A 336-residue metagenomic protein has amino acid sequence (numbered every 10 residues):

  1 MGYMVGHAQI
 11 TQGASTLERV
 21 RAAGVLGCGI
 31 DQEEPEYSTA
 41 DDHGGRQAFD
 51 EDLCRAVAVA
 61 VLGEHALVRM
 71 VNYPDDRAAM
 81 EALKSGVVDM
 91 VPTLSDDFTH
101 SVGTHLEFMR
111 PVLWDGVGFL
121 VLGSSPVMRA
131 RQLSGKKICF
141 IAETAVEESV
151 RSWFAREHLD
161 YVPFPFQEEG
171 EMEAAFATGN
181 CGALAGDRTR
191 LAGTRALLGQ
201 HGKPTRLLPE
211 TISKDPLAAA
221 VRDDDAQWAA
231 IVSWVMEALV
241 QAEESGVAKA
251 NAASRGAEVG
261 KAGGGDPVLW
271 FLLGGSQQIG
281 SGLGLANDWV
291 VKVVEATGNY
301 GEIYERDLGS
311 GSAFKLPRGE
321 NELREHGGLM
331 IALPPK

Functional and structural regions predicted by a protein language model:
V5-T11, L17, E51-R55, V59-V61 (+7 more regions): Extended ligand-binding regions for polar small-molecule ligands
I10-L94, L272-L285, W289, A296 (+1 more regions): Extracytoplasmic small-molecule ligand-binding "clamshell" domains of the periplasmic binding protein/Venus flytrap
S15, A48-A56, A78, A82 (+12 more regions): Extracytoplasmic/secreted proteins, especially bacterial periplasmic and envelope-associated proteins
R21, A58-A66, K84, V88 (+7 more regions): Sec-exported extracytoplasmic/periplasmic mature domains
V25-E36, H43-L62, D96-D97, D115-Q167 (+1 more regions): Bilobed "Venus flytrap"/periplasmic-binding protein-like clamshell domains and structurally analogous long
R55, V59, G63-Q132, R188-S213 (+2 more regions): Acidic, polar ligand-binding/catalytic clefts
H65-Y73, P163, G246-S254: Surface-exposed patches in mature extracellular/periplasmic domains of secreted proteins
V290-K336: Extracellular/periplasmic juxtamembrane helices and adjacent flexible linkers that interface with membrane partners
